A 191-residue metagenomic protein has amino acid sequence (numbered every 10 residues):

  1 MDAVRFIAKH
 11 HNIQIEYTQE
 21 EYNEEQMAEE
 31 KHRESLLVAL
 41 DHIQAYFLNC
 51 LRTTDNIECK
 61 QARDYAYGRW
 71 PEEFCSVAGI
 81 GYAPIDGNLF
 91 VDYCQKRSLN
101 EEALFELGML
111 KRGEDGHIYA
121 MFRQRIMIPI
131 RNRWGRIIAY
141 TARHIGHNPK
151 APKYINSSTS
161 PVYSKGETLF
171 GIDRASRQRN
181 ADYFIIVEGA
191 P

Functional and structural regions predicted by a protein language model:
M1-E106: Non-catalytic accessory segments of DNA primases and related replication-initiation nucleases
E25-L36, D86-P191: Phosphate-handling DNA/RNA-contact segment within nucleic-acid enzymes
